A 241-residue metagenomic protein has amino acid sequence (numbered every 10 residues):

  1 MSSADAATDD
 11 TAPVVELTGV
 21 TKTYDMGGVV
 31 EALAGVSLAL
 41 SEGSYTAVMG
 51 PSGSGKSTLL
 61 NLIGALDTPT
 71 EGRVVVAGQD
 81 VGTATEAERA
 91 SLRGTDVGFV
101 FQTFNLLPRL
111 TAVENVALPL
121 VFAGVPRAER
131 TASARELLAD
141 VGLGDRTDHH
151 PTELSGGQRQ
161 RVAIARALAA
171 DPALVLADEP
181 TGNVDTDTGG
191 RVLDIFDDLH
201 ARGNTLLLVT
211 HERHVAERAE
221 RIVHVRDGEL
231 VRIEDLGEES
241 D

Functional and structural regions predicted by a protein language model:
M1-T21, V231-D241: ABC-family P-loop ATPase nucleotide-binding domain
P13-R226: ABC family nucleotide-binding domain
